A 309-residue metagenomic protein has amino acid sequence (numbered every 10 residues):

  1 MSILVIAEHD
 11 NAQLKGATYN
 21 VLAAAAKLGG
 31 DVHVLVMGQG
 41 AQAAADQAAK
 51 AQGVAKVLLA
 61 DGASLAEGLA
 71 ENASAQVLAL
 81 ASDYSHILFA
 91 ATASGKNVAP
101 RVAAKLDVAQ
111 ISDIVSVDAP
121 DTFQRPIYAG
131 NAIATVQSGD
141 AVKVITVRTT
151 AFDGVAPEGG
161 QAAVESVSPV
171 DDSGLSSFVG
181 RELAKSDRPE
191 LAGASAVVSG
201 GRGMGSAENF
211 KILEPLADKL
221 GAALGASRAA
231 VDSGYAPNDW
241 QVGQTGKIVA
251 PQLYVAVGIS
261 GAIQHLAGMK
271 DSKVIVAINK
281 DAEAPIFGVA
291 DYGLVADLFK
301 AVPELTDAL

Functional and structural regions predicted by a protein language model:
M1-L309: N-terminal glycine-rich FAD/FM-binding segment characteristic of electron-transfer flavoproteins
